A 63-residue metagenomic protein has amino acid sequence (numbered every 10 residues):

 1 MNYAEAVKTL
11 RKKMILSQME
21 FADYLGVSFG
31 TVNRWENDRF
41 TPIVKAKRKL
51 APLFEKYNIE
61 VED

Functional and structural regions predicted by a protein language model:
M1-N2: A detector for short, charged/polar N-terminal pre-domain segments
V7-E20, Y57: Short basic helix-loop element that most often maps to the first helix and adjoining turn of HTH DNA-binding modules
L10, L16, L25, L50-L53: Generic leucine side-chain signal with a strong bias for well-ordered alpha-helical environments
I15-N33: Short alpha-helical DNA-recognition segment
K45-D63: DNA major-groove recognition helix of helix-turn-helix/homeodomain DNA-binding modules
